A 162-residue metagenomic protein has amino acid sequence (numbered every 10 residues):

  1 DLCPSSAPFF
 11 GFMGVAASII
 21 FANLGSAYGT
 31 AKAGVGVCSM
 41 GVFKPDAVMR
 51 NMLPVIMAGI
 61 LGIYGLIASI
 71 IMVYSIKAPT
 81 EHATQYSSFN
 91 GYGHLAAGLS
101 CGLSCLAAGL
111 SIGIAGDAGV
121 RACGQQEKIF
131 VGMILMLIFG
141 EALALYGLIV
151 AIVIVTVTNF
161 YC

Functional and structural regions predicted by a protein language model:
D1-C162: Hydrophobic, small-residue-rich transmembrane alpha-helices and their short perimembrane loops in multi-pass membrane
